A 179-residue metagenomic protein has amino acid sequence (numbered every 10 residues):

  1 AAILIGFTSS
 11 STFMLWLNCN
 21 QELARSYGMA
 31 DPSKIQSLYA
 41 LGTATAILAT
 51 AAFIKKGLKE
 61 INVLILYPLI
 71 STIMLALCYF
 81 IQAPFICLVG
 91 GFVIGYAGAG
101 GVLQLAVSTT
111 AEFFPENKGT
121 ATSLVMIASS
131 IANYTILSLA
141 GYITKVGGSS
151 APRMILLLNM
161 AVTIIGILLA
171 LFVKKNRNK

Functional and structural regions predicted by a protein language model:
A1-T45: Extracytoplasmic gate region of multi-pass secondary transporters
F7, I86-G101: Hydrophobic core of transmembrane alpha-helices in multi-pass small-molecule transporters, especially MFS/SLC-type
A40-L48, S130-Y134: Residue-level signature of mid-helix packing/kink "hotspots" within the transmembrane helices of 12-pass Major
A46-K59, T144: Helix-to-loop junctions at the C-terminal end of transmembrane segments in multipass secondary transporters
N62-L77: Structural signature of the two symmetry-related core transmembrane helices
G100-F114: Intracellular juxtamembrane helix-capping segments at the cytosolic ends of symmetry-related transmembrane helices
A111-G148: A late C-terminal transmembrane helix in Major Facilitator Superfamily
R153-F172: Symmetry-related core transmembrane helices of the 12-TM Major Facilitator Superfamily/SLC fold
